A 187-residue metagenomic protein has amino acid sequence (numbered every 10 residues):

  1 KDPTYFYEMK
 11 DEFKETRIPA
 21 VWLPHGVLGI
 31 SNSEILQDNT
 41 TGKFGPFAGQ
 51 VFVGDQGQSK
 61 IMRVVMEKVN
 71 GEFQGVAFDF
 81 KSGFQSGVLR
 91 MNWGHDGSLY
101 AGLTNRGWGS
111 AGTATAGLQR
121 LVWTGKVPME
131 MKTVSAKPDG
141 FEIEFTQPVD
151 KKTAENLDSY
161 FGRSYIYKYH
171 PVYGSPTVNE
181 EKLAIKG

Functional and structural regions predicted by a protein language model:
K1-G140: Beta-propeller domains with acidic blade repeats across secreted/periplasmic ectodomains and cytosolic WD/CNH propellers
E142-P148: Short edge beta-strand/loop segments characteristic of extracellular beta-sandwich folds
P148-G187: Short, surface-exposed alpha-helix to beta-strand junction/turn motifs within ectodomains of secreted and cell-envelope
